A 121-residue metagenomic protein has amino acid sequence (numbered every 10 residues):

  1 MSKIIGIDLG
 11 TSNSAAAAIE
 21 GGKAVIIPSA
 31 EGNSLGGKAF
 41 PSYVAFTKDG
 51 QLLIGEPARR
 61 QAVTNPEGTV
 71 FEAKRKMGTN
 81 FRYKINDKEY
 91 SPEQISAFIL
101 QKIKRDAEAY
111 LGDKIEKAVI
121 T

Functional and structural regions predicted by a protein language model:
M1-T121: N-terminal phosphate-binding loop and flanking beta/alpha elements of the actin-like ATPase fold
